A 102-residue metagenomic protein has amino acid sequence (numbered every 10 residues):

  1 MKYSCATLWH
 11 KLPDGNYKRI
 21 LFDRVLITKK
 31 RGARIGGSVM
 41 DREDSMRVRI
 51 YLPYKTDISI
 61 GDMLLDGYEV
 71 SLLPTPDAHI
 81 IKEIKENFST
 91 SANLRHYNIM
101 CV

Functional and structural regions predicted by a protein language model:
M1-R49, E83-V102: N-terminal disorder-to-order initiation segments that are Gly/Lys/Arg-biased and fold into the first beta/loop/alpha
V48-T56, H79: Hydrophobic secondary-structure segments that place a key small or acidic residue at a functional site
Y54-S71: Short coil-to-beta transition motif at edge beta-strands of beta-rich domains
I60, D77, Y97: Residues that flank catalytic or metal-binding motifs in active/ligand-binding sites
L73-N87: Short beta-strand-centered aromatic/proline hotspots
